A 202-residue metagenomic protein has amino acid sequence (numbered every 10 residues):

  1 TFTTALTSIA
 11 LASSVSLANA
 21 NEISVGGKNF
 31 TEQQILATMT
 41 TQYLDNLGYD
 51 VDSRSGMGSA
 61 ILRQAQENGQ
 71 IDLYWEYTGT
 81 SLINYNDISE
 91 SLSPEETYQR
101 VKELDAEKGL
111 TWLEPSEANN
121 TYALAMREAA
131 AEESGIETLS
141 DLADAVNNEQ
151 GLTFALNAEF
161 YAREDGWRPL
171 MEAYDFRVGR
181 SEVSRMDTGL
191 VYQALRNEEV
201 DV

Functional and structural regions predicted by a protein language model:
T3-S14: Bacterial N-terminal signal peptides
V15-A20: Sec/Tat signal peptide C-region and signal peptidase I cleavage site
E22-T38, M57-S59, E159-A162: Extracytoplasmic "Venus flytrap"
T31-D50, Q66, E164, R168-E172: Short, polar/charged alpha-helical segment
S53-S55, R180: A structural preference for short, hydrophobic beta-strand core positions in alpha/beta folds
S59-E90, T97-V101, A106, G189-L195 (+1 more regions): Pocket-flanking alpha-helical
I71, E149-V202: Ligand-binding pocket segment of bilobal, Venus flytrap-like solute-binding proteins
T97-T153: A conserved helix-loop-strand patch within extracytoplasmic ligand-binding domains of the periplasmic binding
